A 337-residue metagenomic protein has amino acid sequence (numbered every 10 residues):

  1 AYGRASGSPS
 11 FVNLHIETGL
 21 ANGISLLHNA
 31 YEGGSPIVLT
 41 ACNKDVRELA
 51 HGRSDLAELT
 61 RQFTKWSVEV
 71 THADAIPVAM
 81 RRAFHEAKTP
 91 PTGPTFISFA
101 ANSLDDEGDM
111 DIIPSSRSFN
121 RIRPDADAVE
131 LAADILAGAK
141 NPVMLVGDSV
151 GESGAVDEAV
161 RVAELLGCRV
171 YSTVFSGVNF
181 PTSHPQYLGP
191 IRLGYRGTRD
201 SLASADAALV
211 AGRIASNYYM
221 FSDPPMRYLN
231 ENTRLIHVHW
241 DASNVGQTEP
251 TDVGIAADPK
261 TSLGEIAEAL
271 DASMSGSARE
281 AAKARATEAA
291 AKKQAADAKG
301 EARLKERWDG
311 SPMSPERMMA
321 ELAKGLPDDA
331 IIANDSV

Functional and structural regions predicted by a protein language model:
A1-R279, R303, R307, E321 (+1 more regions): N-terminal alpha/beta PP-like core and its mobile active-site loop of ThDP/TPP-dependent enzymes
I76, S277-A295: Internal, active-site/partner-interface "lid" segment
A290-V337: Active-site diphosphate/adenylate-binding microenvironment
